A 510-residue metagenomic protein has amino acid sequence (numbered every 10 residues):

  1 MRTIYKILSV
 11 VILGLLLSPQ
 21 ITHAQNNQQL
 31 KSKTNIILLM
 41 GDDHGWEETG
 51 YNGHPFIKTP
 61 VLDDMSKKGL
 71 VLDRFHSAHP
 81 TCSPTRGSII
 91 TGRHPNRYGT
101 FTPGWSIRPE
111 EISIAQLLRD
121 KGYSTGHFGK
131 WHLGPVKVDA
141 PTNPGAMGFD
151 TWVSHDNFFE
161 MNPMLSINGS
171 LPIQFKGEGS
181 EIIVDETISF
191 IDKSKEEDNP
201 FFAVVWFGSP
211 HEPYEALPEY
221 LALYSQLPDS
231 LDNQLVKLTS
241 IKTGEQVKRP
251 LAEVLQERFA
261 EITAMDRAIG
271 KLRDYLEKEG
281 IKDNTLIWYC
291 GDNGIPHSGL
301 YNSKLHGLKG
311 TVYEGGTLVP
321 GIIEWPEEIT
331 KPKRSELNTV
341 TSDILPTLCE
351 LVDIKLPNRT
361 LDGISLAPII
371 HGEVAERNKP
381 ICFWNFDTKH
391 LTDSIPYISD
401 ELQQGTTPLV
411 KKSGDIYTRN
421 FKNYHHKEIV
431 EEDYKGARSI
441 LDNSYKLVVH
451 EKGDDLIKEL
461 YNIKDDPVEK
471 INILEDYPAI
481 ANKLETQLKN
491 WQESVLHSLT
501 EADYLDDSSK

Functional and structural regions predicted by a protein language model:
R2-T3, I12, I21-H450, L456-E459 (+2 more regions): Formylglycine-dependent sulfatase
K6-L16: Sec-dependent N-terminal signal peptides
N462: Solvent-exposed loop/linker segments at secondary-structure transitions that flank or connect catalytic domains
